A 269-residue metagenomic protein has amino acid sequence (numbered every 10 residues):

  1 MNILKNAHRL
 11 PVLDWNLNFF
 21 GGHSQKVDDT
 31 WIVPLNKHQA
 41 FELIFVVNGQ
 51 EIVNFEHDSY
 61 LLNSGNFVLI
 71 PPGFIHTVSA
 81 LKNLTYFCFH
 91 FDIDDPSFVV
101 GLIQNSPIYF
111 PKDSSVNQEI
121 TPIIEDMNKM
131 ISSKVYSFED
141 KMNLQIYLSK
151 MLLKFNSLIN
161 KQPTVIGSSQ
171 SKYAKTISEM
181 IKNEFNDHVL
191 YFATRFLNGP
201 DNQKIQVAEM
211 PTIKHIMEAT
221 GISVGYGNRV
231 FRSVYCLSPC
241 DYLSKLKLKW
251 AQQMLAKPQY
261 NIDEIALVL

Functional and structural regions predicted by a protein language model:
M1-N63: Generic protein-terminus/edge-of-domain signal
N2, N16, N48-E51, G65 (+3 more regions): C-terminal or late-domain output modules
L62-I75: Conserved metal-binding segment of the jelly-roll/cupin
P72-P96: Ligand-binding loop in jelly-roll beta-barrel domains
L102-G167, Y173, I177: Amphipathic alpha-helical segments enriched in hydrophobic/aromatic residues interleaved with Lys/Arg
I177, I181, F185, V189 (+5 more regions): Short hydrophobic clusters on alpha-helical segments that form packing/core surfaces in small helical domains
K204-K249, A266-L269: Basic/polar phosphate-binding segments, predominantly the helix-turn-helix DNA-binding elements of transcriptional
